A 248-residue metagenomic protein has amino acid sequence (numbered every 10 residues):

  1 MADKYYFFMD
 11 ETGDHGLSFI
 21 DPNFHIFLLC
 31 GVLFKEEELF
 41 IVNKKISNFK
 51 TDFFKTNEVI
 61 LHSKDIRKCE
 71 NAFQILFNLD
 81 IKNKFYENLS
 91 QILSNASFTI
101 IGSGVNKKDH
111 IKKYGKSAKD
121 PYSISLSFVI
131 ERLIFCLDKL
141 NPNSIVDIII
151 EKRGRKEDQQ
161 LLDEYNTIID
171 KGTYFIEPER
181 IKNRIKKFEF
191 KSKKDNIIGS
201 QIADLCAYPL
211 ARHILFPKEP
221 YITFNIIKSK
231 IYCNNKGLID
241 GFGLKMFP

Functional and structural regions predicted by a protein language model:
M1-P248: Phosphate-ester processing/binding pockets and catalytic centers
